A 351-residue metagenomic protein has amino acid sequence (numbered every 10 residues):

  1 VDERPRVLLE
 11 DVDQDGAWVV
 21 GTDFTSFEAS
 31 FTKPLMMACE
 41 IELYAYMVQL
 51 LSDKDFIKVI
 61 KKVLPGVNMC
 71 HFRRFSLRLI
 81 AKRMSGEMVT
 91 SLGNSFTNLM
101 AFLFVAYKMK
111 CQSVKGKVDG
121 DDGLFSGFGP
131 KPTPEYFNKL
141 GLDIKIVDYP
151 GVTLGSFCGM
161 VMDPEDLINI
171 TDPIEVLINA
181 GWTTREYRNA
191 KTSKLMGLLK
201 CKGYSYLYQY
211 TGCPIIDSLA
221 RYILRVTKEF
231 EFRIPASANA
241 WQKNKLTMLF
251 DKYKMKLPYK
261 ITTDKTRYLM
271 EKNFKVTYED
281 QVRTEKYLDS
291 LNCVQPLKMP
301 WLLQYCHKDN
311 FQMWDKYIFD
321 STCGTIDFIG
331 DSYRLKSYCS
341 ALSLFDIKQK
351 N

Functional and structural regions predicted by a protein language model:
V1-E3, Q49-V63, I144-L154: A generic structural motif
V1-R4, G123-F125: Beta-rich nucleic-acid/ligand-interaction surfaces
D2-V12: Basic/polar, acidic-poor N-terminal "presequence/leader" segments that form or can form short amphipathic helices
D13-D119, L124-F128, I216, L224: Conserved polymerase palm-domain catalytic core
S95, K131, Y208-Y210: Ordered core of a single globular domain
G127-A180: Polymerase palm active-site segment centered on the conserved acidic dipeptide of motif C
I170-K202: Extended, charge-rich low-complexity interaction segments
M196-N351: C-terminal, non-catalytic extensions of nucleic-acid polymerases
